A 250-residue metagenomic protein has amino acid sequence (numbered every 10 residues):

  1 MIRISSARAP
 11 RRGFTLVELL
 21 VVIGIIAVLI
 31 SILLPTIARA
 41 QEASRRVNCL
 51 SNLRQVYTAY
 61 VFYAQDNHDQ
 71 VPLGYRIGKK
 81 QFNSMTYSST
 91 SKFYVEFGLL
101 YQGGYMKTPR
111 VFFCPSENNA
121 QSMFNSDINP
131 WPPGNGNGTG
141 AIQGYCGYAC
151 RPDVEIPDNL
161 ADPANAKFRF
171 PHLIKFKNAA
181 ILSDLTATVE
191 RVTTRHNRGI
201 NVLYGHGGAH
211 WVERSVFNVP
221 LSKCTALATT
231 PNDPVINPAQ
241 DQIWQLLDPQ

Functional and structural regions predicted by a protein language model:
I2, R11-S51: Amphipathic alpha-helical segments typified by the pilin-like N-terminal helix that continues immediately C-terminal
I4, S31, P35, R39 (+2 more regions): Residue-level signal for well-ordered alpha-helical scaffold segments within enzymatic catalytic domains
I4-S5, F14, M85-T86: A generic structural signal for short
V47-Q250: Short, well-structured segments within or immediately adjacent to enzyme catalytic domains that line ligand-binding
